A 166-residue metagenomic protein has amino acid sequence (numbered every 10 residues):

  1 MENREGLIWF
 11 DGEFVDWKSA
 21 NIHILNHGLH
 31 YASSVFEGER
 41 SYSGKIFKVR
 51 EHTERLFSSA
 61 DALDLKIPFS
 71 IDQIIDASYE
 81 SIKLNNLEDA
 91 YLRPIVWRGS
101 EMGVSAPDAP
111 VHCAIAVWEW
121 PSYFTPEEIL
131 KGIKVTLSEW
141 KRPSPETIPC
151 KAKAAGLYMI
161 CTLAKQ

Functional and structural regions predicted by a protein language model:
M1-Q166: Conserved alpha/beta cores of soluble small-molecule-handling proteins
